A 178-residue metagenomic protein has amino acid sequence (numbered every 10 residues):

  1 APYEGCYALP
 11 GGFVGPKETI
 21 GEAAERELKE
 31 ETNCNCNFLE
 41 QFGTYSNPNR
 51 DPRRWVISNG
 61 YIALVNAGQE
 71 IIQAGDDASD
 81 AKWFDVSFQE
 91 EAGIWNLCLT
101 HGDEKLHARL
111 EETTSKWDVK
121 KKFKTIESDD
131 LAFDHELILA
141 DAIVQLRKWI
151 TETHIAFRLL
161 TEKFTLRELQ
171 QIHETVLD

Functional and structural regions predicted by a protein language model:
A1-E4: Glycine/alanine-rich phosphate-binding loops at beta-alpha junctions
Y7, G12-F38, G43-A156, I172-T175: Unchanged
F157-H173: Short acidic, hydrophobic short linear motifs in intrinsically disordered regions
